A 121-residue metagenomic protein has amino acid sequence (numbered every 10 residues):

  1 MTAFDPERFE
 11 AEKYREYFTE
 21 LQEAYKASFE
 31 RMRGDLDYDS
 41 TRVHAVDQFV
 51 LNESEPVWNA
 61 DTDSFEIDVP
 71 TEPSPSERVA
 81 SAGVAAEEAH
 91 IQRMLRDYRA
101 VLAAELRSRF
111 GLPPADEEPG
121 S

Functional and structural regions predicted by a protein language model:
M1-S121: Acidic, polar-rich N-terminal leader regions of halophilic archaeal proteins
